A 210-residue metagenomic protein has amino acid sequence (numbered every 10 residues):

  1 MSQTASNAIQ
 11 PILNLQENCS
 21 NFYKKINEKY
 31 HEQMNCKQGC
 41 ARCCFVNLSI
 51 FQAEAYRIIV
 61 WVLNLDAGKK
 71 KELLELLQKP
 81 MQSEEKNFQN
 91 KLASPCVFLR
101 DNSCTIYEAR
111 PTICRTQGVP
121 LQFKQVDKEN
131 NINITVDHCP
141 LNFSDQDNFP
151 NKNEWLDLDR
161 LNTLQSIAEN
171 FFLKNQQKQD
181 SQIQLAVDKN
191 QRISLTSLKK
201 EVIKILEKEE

Functional and structural regions predicted by a protein language model:
M1-R42, V46, I50-E210: Short loop/turn segments that flank or connect secondary-structure elements
